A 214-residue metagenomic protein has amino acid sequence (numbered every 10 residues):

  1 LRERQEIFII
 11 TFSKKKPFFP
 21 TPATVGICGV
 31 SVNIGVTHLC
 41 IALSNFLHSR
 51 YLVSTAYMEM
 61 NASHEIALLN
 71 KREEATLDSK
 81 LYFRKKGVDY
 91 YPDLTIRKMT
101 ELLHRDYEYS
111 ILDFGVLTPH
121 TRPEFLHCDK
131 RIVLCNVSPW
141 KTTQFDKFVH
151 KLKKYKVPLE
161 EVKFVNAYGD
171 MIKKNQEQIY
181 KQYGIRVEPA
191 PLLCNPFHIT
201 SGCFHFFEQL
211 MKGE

Functional and structural regions predicted by a protein language model:
L1-S13, P158-E214: C-terminal lobe/tail of nucleotide-utilizing enzymes
R2-V32: The Walker A/P-loop phosphate-binding site
P22-I34, T55-Y109, G115-H120, L126-H127 (+1 more regions): P-loop/Walker-type NTP enzyme "switch/lid" segment
G26-C28, M58, I111-F114, R131-V137 (+2 more regions): Conserved beta-strand segments of the P-loop GTPase G domain that flank and frequently precede/overlap
L39: Hydrophobic positions on the alpha1 helix immediately C-terminal to the Walker A/P-loop
N45-M58: Post-Walker A helix-loop "phosphate-sensing" segment adjacent to the P-loop in P-loop NTPases
C128-D146: Conserved Switch II/interswitch segment of TRAFAC-class P-loop GTPases
Q144-E161, N175: Conserved C-terminal guanine-recognition region of P-loop GTPase G domains, centered on the G4
